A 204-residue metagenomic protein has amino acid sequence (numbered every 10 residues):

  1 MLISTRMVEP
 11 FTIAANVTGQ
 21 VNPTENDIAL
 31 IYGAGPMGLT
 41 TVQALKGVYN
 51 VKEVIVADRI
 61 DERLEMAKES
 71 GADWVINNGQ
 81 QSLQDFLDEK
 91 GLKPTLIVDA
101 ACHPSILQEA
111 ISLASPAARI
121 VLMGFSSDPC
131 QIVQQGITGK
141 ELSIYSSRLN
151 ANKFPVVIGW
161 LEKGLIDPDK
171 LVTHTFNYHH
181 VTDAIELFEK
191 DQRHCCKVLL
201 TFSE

Functional and structural regions predicted by a protein language model:
M1-Q80: Mid-domain Rossmann-like dinucleotide-binding core that forms the NAD(H)/NADP(H) cofactor-binding site
T12, P36, D61-E62, Q81-S82 (+4 more regions): Short alpha-helical
V21-T24, E65, S70-S143: Glycine-rich cofactor phosphate-binding loops and adjacent beta1-alpha1 units of small-molecule cofactor enzyme domains
I55, R119-V121, Y145, L199: Structural detector of well-ordered beta-strand residues that form the stable sheet scaffold of enzyme domains
D58, G124, R148: Conserved acidic E/D residue at the C-terminus of a beta-strand in Rossmann-like folds
D61, Q108-S112, A151, P155-E204: C-terminal hydrophobic helical "lid"/dimerization subdomain of Rossmann-like NAD(P)H-dependent oxidoreductases
